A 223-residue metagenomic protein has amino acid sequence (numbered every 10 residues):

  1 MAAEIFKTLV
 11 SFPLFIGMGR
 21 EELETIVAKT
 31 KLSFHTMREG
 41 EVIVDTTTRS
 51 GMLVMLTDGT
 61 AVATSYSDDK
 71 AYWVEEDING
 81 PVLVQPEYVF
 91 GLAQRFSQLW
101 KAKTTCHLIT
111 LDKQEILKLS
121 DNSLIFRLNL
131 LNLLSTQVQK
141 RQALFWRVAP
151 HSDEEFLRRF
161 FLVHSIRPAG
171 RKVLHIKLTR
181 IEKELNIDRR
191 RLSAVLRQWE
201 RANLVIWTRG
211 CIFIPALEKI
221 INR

Functional and structural regions predicted by a protein language model:
M1-F34, R38, I78, L83-V84 (+1 more regions): Cyclic nucleotide-binding regulatory module and flanking cytosolic helices
G40, G51-T64, G80-V82: Glycine- and acidic-residue-biased ligand/ion/polar-headgroup-sensing regions
V42-T48: Short phosphate-coordinating micro-motif centered on Lys-Gly-acidic
L56, I78-N79, L111, I176 (+1 more regions): A conserved hydrophobic position in a structured secondary element of the catalytic/binding core that shapes
V74-N132: Cyclic-nucleotide recognition modules
K103, D121-N186: Polybasic "coupling" helices that flank or enter modular domains
L162-R223: Phosphate-/nucleic-acid-contacting segments
